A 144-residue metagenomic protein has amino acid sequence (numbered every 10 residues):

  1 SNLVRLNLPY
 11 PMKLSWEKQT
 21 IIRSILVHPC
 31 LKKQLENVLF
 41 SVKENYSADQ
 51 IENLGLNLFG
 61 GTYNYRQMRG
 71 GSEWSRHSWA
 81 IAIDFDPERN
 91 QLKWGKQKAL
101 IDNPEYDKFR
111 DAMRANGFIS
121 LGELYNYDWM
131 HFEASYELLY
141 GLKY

Functional and structural regions predicted by a protein language model:
S1-G55: Active-site acidic/histidine clusters and adjacent loop/turn architecture that either coordinate catalytic ions
R5, P11, S41, L58-G60 (+3 more regions): Alpha-helical structural elements
N7, K13, K43, G60-T62 (+3 more regions): Generic intrinsically disordered, low-complexity segments enriched for polar/acidic and small residues
L39-I81: Active-site-adjacent loop/helix surface patches within enzyme catalytic domains that shape the substrate-binding cleft
R69-Y144: Catalytic cores and adjacent binding grooves of peptidoglycan-active enzymes
